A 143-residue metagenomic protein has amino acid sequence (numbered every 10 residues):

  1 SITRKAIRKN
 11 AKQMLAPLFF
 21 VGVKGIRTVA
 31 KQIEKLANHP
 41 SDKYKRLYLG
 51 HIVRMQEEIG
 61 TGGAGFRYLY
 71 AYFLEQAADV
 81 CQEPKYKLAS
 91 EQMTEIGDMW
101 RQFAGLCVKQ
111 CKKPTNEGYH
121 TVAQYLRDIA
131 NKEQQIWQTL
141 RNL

Functional and structural regions predicted by a protein language model:
S1-G62, L69: Noncatalytic regulatory segments and standalone regulatory/sensor domains
R54-L143: Charged, long alpha-helical assembly modules
